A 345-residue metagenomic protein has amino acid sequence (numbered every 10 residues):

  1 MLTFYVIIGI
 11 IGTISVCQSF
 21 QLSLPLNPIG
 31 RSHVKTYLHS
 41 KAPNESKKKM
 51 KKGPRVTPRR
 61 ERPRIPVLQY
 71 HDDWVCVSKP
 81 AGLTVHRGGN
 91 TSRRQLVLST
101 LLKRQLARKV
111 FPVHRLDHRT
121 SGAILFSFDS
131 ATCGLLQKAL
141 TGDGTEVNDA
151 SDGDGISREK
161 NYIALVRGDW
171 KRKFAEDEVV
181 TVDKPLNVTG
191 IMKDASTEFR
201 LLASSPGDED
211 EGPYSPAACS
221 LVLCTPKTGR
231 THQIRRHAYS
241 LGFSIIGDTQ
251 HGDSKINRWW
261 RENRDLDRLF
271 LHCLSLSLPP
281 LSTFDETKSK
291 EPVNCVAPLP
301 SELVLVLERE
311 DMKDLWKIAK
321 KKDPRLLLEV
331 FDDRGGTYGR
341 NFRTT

Functional and structural regions predicted by a protein language model:
M1-P28: N-terminal chloroplast transit peptides
C17-Q21, S40, K79: Boundary at the C-terminal end of the N-terminal hydrophobic targeting segment
P28, Y37-D73, P80-H86, G207-S215 (+1 more regions): Pseudouridine synthases involved in rRNA/tRNA modification
S78-K79, L125, A164, F199 (+2 more regions): Residue-level signal for inorganic ion chemistry
S92-A107: A short, contiguous, amphipathic alpha-helix enriched in charged residues
P112-F128: Short, charge-patterned binding micro-sites
S130-T189, L202-A203: N-terminal accessory regions of nucleic-acid-interacting proteins
R230-Y239: Short beta-strand segments enriched for Tyr within beta-sheet-rich domains, predominantly fibronectin type III
